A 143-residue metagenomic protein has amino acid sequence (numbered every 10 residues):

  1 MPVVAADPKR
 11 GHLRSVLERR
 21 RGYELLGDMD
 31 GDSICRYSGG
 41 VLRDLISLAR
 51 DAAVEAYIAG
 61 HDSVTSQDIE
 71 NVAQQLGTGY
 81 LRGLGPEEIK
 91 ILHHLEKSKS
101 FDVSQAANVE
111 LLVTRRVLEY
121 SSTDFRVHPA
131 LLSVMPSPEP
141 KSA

Functional and structural regions predicted by a protein language model:
M1-G31, C35-Y37: The catalytic "switch" region of P-loop NTPases
A6, G27-Y80: Amphipathic alpha-helical "lid/sensor" segments that cap RecA-like P-loop NTPase cores
H12, V41-H61, E119-P140: Repeat-unit-sized solenoid/scaffold elements
Q67-A143: C-terminal leucine-rich, beta-strand-based interaction scaffolds used for sensing/assembly
